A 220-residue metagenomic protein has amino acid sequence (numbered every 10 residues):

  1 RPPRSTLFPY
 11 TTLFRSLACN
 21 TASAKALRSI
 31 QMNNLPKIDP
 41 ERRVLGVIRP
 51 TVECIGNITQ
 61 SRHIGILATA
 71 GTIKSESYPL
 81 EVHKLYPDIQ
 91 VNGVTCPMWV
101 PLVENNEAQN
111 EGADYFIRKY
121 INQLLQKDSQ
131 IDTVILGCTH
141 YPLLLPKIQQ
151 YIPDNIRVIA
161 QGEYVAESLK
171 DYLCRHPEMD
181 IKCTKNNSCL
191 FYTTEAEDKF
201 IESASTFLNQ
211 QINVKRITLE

Functional and structural regions predicted by a protein language model:
R1-F8: Short, exposed "boundary/linker" segments that immediately precede the start of a downstream structural module
P9-E220: Non-catalytic structural scaffold of enzyme domains
